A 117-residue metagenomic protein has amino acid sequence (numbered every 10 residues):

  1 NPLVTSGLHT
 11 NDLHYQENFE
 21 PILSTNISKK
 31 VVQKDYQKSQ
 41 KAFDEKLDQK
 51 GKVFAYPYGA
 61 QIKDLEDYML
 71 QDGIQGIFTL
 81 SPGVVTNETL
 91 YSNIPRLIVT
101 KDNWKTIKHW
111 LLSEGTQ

Functional and structural regions predicted by a protein language model:
N1-I62, S92-P95: Metal-dependent polysaccharide deacetylase catalytic core of the NodB/CE4 family, i.e., the active-site-bearing domain
N1-N11, Q16, Y68-Q117: Active-site-adjacent pocket scaffolds in enzyme catalytic domains
F54-A60, L65-G76: C-terminal/domain-terminus segments
